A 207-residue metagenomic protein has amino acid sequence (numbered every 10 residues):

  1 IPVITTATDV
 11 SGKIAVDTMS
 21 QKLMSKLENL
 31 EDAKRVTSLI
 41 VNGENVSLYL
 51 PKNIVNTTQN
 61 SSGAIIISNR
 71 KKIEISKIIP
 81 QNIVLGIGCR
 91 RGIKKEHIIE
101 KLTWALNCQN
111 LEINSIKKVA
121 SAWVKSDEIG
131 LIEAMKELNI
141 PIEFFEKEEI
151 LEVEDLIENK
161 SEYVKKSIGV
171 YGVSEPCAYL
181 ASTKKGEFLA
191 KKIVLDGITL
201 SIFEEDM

Functional and structural regions predicted by a protein language model:
I1-G130, F203-E205: Conserved mixed alpha/beta catalytic, RNA-binding, or beta-rich assembly cores of soluble enzyme, regulatory
P2-T6, E143-E146, F188-K191, I202: General beta-strand structural signal in soluble alpha/beta enzymes
D9-G12, E148-V153, D196: A short acidic, often aromatic-flanked loop/helix-cap motif at beta-alpha or helix-coil junctions that lines enzyme
N29-V36, K166-L180: Short, basic, helix/turn surface patches
L39-Y49, F145-Y163, K184-A190: Hydrophobic transmembrane alpha-helix bundles
S47-N56, N159-G172, K192-L200: Short secondary-structure transition/capping segments
G63-K71, S76-I78, E175-M207: C-terminal edge-of-domain segments
K101-G169: Feature captures the catalytic cores and cofactor-binding loops of soluble hydro-lyases/lyases that act on carboxylate
